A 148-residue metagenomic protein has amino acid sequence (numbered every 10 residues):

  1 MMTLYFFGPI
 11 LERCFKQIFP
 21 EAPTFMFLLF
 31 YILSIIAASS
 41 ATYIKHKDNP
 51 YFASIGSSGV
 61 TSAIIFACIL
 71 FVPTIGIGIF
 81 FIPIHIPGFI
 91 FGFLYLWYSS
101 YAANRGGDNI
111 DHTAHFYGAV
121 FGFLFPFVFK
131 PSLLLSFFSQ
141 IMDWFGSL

Functional and structural regions predicted by a protein language model:
M1-L148: A detector for small-residue-rich transmembrane helices and their helix-helix packing motifs
